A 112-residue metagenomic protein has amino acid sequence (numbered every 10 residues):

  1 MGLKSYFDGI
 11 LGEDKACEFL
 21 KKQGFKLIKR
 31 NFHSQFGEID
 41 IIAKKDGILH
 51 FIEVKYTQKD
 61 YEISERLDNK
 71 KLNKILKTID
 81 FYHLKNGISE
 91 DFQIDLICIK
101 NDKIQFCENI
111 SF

Functional and structural regions predicted by a protein language model:
M1-R30: Acidic-basic catalytic patches of nuclease active cores, encompassing PD-(D/E)XK and other metal-cofactor nuclease
K26, L49-F51, D91: Hydrophobic "anchor" residues on beta-strands that sit immediately upstream of conserved functional sites
S34-E38: Short acidic/glycine-enriched loop/turn segments that link adjacent beta-strands
I39-D60, I75: Conserved catalytic cores of phosphodiester-cleaving nucleases, focusing on short active-site segments
K44-K45, E90, E108-S111: Positively charged, solvent-exposed patches that mediate nucleic-acid binding
Y56-D102: Catalytic cores of nucleic-acid endonucleases
I99-F112: Short, low-complexity, polybasic intrinsically disordered segments
